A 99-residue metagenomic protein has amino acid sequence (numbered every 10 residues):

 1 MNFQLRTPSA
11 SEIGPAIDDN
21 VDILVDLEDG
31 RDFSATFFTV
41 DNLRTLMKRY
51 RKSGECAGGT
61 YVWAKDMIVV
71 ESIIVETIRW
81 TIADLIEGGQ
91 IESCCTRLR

Functional and structural regions predicted by a protein language model:
M1-I91: Short helix/strand-capping turn motifs
